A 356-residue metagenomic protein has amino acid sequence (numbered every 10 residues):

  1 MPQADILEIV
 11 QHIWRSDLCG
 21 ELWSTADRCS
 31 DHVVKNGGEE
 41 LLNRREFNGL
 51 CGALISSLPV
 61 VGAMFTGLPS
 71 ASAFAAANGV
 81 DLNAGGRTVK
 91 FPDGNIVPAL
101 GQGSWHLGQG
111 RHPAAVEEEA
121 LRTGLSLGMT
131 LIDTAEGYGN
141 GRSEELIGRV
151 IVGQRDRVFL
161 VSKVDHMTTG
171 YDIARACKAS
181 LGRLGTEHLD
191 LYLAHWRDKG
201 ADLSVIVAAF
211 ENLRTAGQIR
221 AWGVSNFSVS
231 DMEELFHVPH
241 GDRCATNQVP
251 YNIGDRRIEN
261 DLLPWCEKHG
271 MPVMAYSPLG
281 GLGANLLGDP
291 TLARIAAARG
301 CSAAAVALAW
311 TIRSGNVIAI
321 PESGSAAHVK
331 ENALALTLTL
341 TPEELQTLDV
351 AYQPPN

Functional and structural regions predicted by a protein language model:
W14, W23-R157, M271: N-terminal binding-site loop/beta-alpha segment at the start of enzyme catalytic domains that lines or forms
D81-V89, E144-G148, A176-A179, V229-M232 (+1 more regions): Alpha-helical scaffolding within the catalytic cores of extracellular/periplasmic polymer-degrading hydrolases
F91-P92, G148-R155, L181-G185, F236-H240 (+1 more regions): Acidic (Asp/Glu)-rich catalytic clusters
V97-G101, L131, R157-V161, H188-L193 (+4 more regions): Structural preference for beta-strand elements that scaffold enzyme active sites
Q109-H112, A135-E144, H166-D172, R197-D202 (+2 more regions): Acidic-and-aromatic substrate-binding clefts and catalytic sites of carbohydrate-active enzymes
R111-G124, G170-R183, M232: Short, acidic/polar
I173-H195, N212-A216, V238: CE4/NodB-like, metal-dependent polysaccharide N-deacetylase domain that modifies extracellular/periplasmic N-acetylated
R197-N356: Beta/alpha (TIM)-barrel catalytic core signal, keyed to glycine-rich beta->alpha loops juxtaposed to Asp/Glu that bind
